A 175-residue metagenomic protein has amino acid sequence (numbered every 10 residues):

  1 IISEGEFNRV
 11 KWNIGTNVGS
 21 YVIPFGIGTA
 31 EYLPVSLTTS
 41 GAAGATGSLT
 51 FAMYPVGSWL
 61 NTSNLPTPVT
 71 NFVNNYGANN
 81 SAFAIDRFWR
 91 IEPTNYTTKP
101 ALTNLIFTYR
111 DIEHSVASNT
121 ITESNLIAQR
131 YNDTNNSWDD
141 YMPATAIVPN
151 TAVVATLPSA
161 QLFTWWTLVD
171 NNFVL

Functional and structural regions predicted by a protein language model:
I1-M142, T156, Q161-F173: Self-processing/autoproteolytic domain segments and adjacent N-terminal interaction modules in large, modular
Y141-P149: Short, surface-exposed loop motifs enriched in S/T, G, D/E and P with embedded aromatic residues
V148-L157: A generic structural motif
